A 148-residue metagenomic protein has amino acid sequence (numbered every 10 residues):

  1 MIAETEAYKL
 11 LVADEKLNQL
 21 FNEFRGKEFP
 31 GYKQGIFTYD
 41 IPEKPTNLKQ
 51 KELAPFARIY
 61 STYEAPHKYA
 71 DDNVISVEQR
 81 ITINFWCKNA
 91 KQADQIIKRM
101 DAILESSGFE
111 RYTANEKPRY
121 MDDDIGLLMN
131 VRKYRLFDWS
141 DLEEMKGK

Functional and structural regions predicted by a protein language model:
M1-L10, L20, L48, E64-E78 (+1 more regions): Short, charged interaction patches at domain edges and termini
M1-Y63, Y69: Small/polar-rich, solvent-exposed N-terminal microdomains that initiate assembly or binding
L11, I96-I103: Short amphipathic alpha-helices in soluble, non-transmembrane regions that often serve as interface/regulatory elements
E15, D101-R111: A common structural junction motif
Y60, N84-W86, K133-F137: Residue-level recognition of well-ordered beta-strand positions that form the cores of beta-sheet-rich folds across
S76-K88: Short glycine-rich, basic-tinged beta-strand/loop micro-motifs
A90-I96: Short, conserved charged micro-motifs
